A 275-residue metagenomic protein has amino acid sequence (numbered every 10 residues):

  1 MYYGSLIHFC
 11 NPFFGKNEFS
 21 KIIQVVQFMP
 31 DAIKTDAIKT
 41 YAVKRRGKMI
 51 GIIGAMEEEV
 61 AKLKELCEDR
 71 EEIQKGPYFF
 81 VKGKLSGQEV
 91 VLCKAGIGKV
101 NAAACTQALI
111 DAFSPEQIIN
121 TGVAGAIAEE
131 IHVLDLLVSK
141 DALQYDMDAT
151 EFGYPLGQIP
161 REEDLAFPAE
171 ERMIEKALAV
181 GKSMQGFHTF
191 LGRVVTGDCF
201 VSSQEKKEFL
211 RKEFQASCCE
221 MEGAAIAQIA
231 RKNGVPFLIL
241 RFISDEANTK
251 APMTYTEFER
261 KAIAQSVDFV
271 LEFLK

Functional and structural regions predicted by a protein language model:
I7-F9, K16-I22, T35, T40: Polybasic, lysine-rich low-complexity intrinsically disordered segments
K21-F28, Y41-K48: Short, Lys/Arg-enriched N-terminal segments with co-localized hydrophobic residues within the first ~10-30 amino acids
G47-Q107, F113: N-terminal short beta-loop-beta anion/metal-coordinating cradle
S114-I119: Proline-aspartate-enriched helix->loop->beta-strand connector
I127-F214: Mid-sequence, gly/pro-rich, charge-dense loop/helix-turn segments that line enzyme active sites
F200-E246: A C-terminal functional module that forms or caps the active site or interfaces directly with catalytic machinery
A247-K275: His/Asp/Glu-rich mid-to-C-terminal helical/loop segments that flank catalytic regions of hydrolases
